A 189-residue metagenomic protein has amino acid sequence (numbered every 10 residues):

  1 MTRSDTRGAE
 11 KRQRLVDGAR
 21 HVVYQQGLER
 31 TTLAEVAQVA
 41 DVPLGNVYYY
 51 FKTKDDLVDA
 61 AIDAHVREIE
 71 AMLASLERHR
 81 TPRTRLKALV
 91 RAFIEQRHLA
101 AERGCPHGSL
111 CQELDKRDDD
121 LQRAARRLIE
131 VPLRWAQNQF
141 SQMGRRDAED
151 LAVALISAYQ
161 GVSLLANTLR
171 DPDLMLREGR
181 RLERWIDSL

Functional and structural regions predicted by a protein language model:
M1-E10: N-terminal intrinsically disordered/low-complexity leader segments
R14, G18-D56, A60: Helix-turn-helix
E29-R30, Q142-E149: Short, charged helix-capping/linker segments at alpha-helix termini
L33, L86, G104-G108, Q122 (+1 more regions): A general structural signal for well-ordered alpha-helical segments in protein cores
F51, S109-K116: Short helix-capping/turn signature of helix-turn-helix
A60-D63, A74-R103, A152-L155: Hydrophobic alpha-helical connector segments
R67-E70, R103, K116-Q142, V153 (+1 more regions): Amphipathic alpha-helical packing segments from all-alpha helical-bundle domains
S109, R146-T168, R181-W185: Hydrophobic alpha-helical segments that form the core of small-molecule binding pockets and/or dimer interfaces
